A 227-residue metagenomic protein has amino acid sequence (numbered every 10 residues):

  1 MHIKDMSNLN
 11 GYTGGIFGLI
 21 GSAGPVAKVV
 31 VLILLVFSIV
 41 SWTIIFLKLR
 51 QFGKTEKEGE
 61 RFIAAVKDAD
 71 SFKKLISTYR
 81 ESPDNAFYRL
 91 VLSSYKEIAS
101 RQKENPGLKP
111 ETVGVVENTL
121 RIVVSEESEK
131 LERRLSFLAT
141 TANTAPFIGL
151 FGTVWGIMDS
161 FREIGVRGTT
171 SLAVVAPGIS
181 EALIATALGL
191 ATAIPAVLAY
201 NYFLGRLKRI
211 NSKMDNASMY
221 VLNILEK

Functional and structural regions predicted by a protein language model:
M1-A23, T169: Short, strongly hydrophobic alpha-helical membrane anchors
D5, K57-F151, I157-S171, L198-K227: Predominantly long cytosolic amphipathic alpha-helical stalk/bundle segments
G14-L35, L183-A187: Hydrophobic single transmembrane helices highlighted by the model
A23-L75: Transmembrane alpha-helix/interfacial motif
G24, W42, L75, V91 (+3 more regions): Residue-level signature of catalytic and energy-coupling elements of molecular machines, predominantly ATP/GTP-dependent
T43-G53, I194-R206: Alpha-helical transmembrane segments of multi-pass membrane proteins
G168-A182: Hydrophobic alpha-helical transmembrane segments and adjacent short intramembrane/lumenal linkers of inner/organellar
A182-A196: Hydrophobic alpha-helical transmembrane segments of polytopic membrane proteins
